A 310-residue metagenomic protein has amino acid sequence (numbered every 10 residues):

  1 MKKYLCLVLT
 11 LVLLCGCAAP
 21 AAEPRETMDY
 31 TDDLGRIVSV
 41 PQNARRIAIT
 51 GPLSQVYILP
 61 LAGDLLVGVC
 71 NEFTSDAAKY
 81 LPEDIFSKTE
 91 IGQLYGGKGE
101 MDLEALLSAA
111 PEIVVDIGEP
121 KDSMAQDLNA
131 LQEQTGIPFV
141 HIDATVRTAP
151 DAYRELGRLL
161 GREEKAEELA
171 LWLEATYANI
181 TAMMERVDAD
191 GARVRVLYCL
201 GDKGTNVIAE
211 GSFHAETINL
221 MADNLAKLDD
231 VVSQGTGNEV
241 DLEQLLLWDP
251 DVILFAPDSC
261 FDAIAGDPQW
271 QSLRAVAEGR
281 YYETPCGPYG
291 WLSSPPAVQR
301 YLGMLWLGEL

Functional and structural regions predicted by a protein language model:
M1-N43: Short, low-complexity disordered leader/linker segments with a strong preference for bacterial N-terminal type II
T27, I37-S39, Q126-N206, G235 (+1 more regions): Extracytoplasmic substrate-binding proteins
D33-G35, T89-E104, V231-L242: Short helix-initiation/N-cap motifs at beta->coil->alpha
R46-T50, V67-C70, I113-I117, P138-D143 (+5 more regions): Structural recognition of the beta-strand scaffold that forms the well-ordered cores of secreted hydrolase catalytic
T50-A109, I113-P120, D223-A226: A short, structured surface patch at a secondary-structure boundary
P52-V56, E72-S75, I113-V114, E119-S123 (+6 more regions): Solvent-exposed loop/turn segments at secondary-structure junctions within structured extracellular/periplasmic domains
Y95-G96, V207-T236: Alpha-helical, coiled-coil/dimerization segments enriched in small aliphatic residues
P120-E133, A256-Q271: A ligand-binding cleft/hinge motif common to bilobed small-molecule-binding domains
